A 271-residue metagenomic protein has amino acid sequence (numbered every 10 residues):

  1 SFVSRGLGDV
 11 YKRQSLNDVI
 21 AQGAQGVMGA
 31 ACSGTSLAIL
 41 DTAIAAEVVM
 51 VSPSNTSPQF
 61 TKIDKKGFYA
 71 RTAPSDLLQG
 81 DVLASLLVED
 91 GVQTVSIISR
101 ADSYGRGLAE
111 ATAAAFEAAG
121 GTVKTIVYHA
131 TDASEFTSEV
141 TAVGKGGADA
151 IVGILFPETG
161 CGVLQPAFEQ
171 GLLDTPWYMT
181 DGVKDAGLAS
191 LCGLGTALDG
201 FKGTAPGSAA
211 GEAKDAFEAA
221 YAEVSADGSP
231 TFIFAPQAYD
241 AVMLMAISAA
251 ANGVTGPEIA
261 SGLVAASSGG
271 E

Functional and structural regions predicted by a protein language model:
S1-E271: Extracytosolic ligand-binding ectodomains
